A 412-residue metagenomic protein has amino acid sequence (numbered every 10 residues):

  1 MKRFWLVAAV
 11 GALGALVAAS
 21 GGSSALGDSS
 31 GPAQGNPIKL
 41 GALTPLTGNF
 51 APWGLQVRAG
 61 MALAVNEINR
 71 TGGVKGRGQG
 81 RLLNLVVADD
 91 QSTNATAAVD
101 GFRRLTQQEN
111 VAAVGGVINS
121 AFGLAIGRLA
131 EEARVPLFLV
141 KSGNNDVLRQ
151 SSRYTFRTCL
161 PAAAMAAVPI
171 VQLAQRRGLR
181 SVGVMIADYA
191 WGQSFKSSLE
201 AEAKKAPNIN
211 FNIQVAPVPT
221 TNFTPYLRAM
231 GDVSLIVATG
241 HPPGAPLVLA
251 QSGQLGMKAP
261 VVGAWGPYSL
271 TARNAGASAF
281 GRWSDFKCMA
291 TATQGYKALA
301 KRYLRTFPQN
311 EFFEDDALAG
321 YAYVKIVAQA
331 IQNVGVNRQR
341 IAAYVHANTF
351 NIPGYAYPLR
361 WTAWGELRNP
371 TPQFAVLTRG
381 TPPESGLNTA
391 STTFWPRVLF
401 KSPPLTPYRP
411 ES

Functional and structural regions predicted by a protein language model:
M1-K39, L405-S412: Short, low-complexity disordered leader/linker segments with a strong preference for bacterial N-terminal type II
L26-G31, P52-Q56, V74-R149, V215-T224 (+1 more regions): Beta-alpha junction/loop-to-helix N-cap segments that form part of ligand/metal-binding clefts
P32-A33, I38-A62, A88-A95, I118-A121 (+2 more regions): Extracytoplasmic "Venus flytrap"
I38, F350-S412: Solvent-exposed, acidic/polar segments of extracytosolic/periplasmic ligand-binding ectodomains
A59-L85, K204-N208: Signal peptide-proximal N-terminal region of secreted/periplasmic/extracellular or secretory-lumen proteins
Q91, T96, N144-D146, R153-G256 (+1 more regions): Extracellular/periplasmic Venus flytrap/periplasmic-binding protein
L105-I118, F138-V140, G183-I186, F211 (+4 more regions): Periplasmic-binding protein-like
L249-A322, W395-E411: Extracellular/periplasmic periplasmic-binding protein-like sensory domains
